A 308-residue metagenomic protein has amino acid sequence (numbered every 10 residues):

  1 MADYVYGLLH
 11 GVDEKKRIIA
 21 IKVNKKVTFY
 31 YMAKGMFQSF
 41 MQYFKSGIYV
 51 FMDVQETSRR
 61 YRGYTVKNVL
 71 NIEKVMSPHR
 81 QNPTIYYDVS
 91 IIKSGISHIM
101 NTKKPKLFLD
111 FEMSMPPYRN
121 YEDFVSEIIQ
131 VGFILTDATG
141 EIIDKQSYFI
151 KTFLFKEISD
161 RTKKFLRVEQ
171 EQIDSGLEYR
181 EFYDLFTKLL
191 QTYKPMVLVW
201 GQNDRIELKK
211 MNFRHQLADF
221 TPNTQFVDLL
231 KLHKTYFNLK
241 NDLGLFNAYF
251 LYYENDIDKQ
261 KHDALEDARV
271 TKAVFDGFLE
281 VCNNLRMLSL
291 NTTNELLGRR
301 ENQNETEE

Functional and structural regions predicted by a protein language model:
M1-K104: N-terminal accessory regions of nucleic-acid-interacting proteins
N101-P105, M113-R205: Conserved non-catalytic scaffold segment of RNase H-like nuclease domains
K106-D110, V227: Short hydrophobic beta-strand that contains or immediately precedes a catalytic carboxylate
F111-M115, K231, V270: Short, glycine/acidic-enriched loop or turn micro-motifs at the edges of active sites
I150-F165, I173, K231-A268: Active-site-proximal helix-loop-helix substrate-binding element of RNase H-like nuclease domains
R205-T224: Substrate-recognition/cap helix-loop segment adjacent to the acidic, metal-dependent catalytic center of Asp-based
T221-H233: Conserved beta-strand -> loop -> alpha-helix junction used to position metal-binding or nucleic-acid-contacting
A273-E308: Acidic two-metal-ion nuclease catalytic site recognized across multiple nuclease folds, prominently DnaQ/RNase D-T
